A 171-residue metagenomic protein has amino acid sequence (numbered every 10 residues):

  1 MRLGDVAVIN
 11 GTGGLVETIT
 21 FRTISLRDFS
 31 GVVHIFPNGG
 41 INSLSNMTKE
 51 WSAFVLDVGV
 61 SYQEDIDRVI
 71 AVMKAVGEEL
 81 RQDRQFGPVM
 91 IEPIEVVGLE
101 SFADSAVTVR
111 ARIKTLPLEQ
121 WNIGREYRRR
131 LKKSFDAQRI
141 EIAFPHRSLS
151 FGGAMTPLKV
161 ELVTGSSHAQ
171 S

Functional and structural regions predicted by a protein language model:
M1-P88: Soluble accessory domains appended to multi-pass membrane transport proteins
E64, D83-S171: Solvent-exposed, non-transmembrane regulatory segments of membrane-associated proteins
